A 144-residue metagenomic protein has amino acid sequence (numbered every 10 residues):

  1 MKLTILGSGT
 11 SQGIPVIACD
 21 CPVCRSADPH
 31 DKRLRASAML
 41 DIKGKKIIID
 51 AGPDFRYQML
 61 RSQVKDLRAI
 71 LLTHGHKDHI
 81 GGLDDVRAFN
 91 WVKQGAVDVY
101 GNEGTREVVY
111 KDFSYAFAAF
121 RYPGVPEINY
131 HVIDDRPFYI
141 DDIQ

Functional and structural regions predicted by a protein language model:
M1-Q144: Binuclear metal-dependent hydrolase catalytic cores
